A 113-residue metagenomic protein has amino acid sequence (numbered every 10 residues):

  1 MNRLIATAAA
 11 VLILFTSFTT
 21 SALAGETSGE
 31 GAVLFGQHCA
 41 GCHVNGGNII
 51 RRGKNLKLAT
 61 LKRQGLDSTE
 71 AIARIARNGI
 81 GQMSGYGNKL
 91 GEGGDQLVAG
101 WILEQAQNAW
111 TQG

Functional and structural regions predicted by a protein language model:
M1-L4: Positively charged n-region of N-terminal signal peptides that target proteins for export
T7-A8, I13-A22: C-terminal segment of classical bacterial N-terminal signal peptides
F18, V33-G36: Processing junctions and N-termini across compartments
T19-A22, E26, G46: Signal peptide cleavage region of secreted peptide precursors
S28-A32, V44-R74: Gly/Gly-Pro-rich "capping" loops immediately C-terminal to redox-active cysteine motifs in periplasmic/lumenal
E30, L34, G94-L97: Charged catalytic carboxylate motif
F35-G41, G46, G79-Q82: Short pre-active-site segment immediately N-terminal to redox-active cysteine/selenocysteine motifs in thiol-based
I50-A59, I75-G113: Axial heme c-ligation environment in periplasmic c-type cytochrome domains
